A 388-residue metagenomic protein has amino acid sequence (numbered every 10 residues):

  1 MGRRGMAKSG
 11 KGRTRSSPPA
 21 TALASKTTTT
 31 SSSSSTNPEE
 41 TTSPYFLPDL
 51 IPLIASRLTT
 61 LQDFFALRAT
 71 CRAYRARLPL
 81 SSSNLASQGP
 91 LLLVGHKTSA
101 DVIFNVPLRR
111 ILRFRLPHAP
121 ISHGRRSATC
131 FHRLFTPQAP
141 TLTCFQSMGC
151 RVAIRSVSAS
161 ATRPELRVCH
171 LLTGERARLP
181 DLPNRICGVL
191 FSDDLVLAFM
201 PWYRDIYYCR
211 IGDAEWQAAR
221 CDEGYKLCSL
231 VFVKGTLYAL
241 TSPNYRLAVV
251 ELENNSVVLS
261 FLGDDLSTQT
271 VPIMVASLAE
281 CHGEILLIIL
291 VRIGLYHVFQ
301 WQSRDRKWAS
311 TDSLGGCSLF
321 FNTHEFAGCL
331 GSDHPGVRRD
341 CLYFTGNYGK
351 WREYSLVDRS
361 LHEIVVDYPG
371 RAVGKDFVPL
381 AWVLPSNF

Functional and structural regions predicted by a protein language model:
M1-F46, L53: CRL adaptor-proximal regions
P48-P52, Q62-S83: Short helix-loop-helix/strand-helix junction enriched in hydrophobic and basic residues
L61, P79-D101, Q138-G149: Beta-strand-rich domains and repeat architectures in extracellular enzymes and scaffolds, especially beta-propellers
S81-L85, P140-M148, R185-D193, L230-V233 (+3 more regions): Structural signature of eukaryotic scaffold interfaces centered on beta-propeller domains
D101-V106, R110-G124, T129, R133-T136 (+5 more regions): Acidic/polar residues at beta-strand termini and the immediately following turn/coil
A119-Y296: A sequence/structural signal of beta-propeller blade repeats
F191, D305-Y354, R359-N387: A surface-exposed beta-alpha-beta supersecondary segment
Y207, I211, G294-R306, E353-R359: Beta-propeller blade signature
